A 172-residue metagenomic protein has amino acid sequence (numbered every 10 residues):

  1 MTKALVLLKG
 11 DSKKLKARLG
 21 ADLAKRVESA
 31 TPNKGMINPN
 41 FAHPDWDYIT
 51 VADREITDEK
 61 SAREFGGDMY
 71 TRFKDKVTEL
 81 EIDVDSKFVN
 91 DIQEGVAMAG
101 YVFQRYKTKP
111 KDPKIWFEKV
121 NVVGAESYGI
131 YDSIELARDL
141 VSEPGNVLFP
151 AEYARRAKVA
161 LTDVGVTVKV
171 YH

Functional and structural regions predicted by a protein language model:
M1-H172: Short amphipathic alpha-helical segment within the helicase RecA-like ATPase core that mediates nucleic-acid
